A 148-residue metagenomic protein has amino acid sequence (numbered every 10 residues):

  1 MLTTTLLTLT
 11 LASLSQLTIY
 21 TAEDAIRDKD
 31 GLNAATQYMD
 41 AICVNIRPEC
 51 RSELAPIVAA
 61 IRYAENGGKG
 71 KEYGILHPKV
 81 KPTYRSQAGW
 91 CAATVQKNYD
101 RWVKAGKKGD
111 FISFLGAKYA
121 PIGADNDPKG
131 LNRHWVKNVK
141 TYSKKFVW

Functional and structural regions predicted by a protein language model:
L2-C50, P78-W148: Non-catalytic cell-wall polysaccharide-engagement segments
A34-A35, G67-K71: Short amphipathic alpha-helical segments, especially helix-boundary/capping motifs
C50-K69: Short, functionally critical alpha-helical segments immediately adjacent to catalytic or ligand/cofactor-binding
K71-H77: Acidic/histidine-rich, surface-exposed loop or edge segments in extracytoplasmic proteins
